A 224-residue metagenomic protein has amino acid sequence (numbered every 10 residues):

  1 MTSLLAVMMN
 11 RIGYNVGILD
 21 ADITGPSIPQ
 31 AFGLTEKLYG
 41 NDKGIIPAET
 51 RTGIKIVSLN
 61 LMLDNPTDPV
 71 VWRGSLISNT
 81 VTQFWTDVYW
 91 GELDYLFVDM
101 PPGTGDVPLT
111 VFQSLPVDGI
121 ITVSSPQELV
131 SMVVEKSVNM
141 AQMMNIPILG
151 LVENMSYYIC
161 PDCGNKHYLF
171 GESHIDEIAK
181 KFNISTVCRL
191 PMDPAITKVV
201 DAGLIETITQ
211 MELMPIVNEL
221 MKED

Functional and structural regions predicted by a protein language model:
M1-D20, V138: Walker A/P-loop phosphate-binding motif and the immediately C-terminal alpha-helix
M1-L4, P26-P29, M100-P108, V130-V133: Short glycine/serine/threonine-rich phosphate/pyrophosphate-binding segments that cradle anionic phosphate groups
I12-T67, V71, S78: Phosphate-binding loop that captures ATP/GTP phosphates
V57, V81, M100, Q113 (+1 more regions): Glycine-rich phosphate-binding loops of nucleotide-dependent enzymes
S58, T122-S125, L151-V152: Conserved beta-strand segments of the P-loop GTPase G domain that flank and frequently precede/overlap
L63-V111: Phosphate-binding/switch loop-helix module in NTP-utilizing enzymes
G91-V98, T104, P116-S137: Conserved Switch II/interswitch segment of TRAFAC-class P-loop GTPases
V138-D224: C-terminal lobe/tail of nucleotide-utilizing enzymes
